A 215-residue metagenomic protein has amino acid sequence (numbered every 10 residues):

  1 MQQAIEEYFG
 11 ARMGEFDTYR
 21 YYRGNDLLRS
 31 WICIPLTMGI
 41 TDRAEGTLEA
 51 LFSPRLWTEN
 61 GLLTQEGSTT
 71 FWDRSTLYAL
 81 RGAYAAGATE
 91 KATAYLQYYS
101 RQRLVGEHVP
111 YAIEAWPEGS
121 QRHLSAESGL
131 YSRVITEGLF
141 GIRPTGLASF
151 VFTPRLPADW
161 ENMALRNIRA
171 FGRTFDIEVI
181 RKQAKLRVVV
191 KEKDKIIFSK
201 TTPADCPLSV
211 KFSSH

Functional and structural regions predicted by a protein language model:
M1-M13, R166-G172, I177: Repeat-unit-sized solenoid/scaffold elements
Q2-D73, Q97-E114, K185-R187: Extended glycan-interaction surfaces of carbohydrate-active proteins
D26-G39, T70-A85, S125-G138: Well-ordered alpha-helical segments within folded domains of soluble proteins
L63-T64, Y78-L80, G119: Short, flexible active-site loops
A85-H215: Non-catalytic C-terminal accessory modules of carbohydrate-active enzymes
